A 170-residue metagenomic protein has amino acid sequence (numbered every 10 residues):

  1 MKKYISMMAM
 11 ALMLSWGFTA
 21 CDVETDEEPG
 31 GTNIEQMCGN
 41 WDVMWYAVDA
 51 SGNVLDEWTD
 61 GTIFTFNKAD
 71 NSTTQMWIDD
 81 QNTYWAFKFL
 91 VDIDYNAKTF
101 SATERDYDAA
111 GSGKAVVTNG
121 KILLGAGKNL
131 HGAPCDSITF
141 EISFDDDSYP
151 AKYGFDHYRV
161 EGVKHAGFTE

Functional and structural regions predicted by a protein language model:
M1-Y4: Positively charged n-region of N-terminal signal peptides that target proteins for export
S6-L14: Hydrophobic helical h-region of N-terminal Sec-dependent signal peptides in bacterial secretory/periplasmic proteins
W16-A20: C-terminal motif of bacterial Sec signal peptides marking the signal peptidase cleavage site
D22-T25: Bacterial signal peptide processing site
E28-E170: First exposed extracellular module after export/assembly in secreted or surface-exposed proteins
